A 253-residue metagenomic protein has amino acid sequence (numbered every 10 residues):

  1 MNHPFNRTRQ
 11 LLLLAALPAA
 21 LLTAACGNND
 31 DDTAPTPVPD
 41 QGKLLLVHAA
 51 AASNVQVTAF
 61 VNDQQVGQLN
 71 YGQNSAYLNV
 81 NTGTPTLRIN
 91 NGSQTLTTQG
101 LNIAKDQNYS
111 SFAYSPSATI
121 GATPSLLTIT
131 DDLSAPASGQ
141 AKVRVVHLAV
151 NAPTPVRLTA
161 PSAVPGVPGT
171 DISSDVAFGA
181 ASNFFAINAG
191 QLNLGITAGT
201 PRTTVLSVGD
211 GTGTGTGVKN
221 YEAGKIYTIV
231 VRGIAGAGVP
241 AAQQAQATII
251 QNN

Functional and structural regions predicted by a protein language model:
N2-L14: Bacterial N-terminal signal peptides that target proteins for export
L14-A15, L133: Generic detector of short alpha-helix boundary/capping microenvironments and adjacent low-complexity segments
A15-A16, G224: Low-complexity, intrinsically disordered regions enriched in charged/polar residues
L22-A25: C-terminal motif of bacterial Sec signal peptides marking the signal peptidase cleavage site
G27-N253: Intrinsically disordered, low-complexity polar regions and short flexible loop motifs
